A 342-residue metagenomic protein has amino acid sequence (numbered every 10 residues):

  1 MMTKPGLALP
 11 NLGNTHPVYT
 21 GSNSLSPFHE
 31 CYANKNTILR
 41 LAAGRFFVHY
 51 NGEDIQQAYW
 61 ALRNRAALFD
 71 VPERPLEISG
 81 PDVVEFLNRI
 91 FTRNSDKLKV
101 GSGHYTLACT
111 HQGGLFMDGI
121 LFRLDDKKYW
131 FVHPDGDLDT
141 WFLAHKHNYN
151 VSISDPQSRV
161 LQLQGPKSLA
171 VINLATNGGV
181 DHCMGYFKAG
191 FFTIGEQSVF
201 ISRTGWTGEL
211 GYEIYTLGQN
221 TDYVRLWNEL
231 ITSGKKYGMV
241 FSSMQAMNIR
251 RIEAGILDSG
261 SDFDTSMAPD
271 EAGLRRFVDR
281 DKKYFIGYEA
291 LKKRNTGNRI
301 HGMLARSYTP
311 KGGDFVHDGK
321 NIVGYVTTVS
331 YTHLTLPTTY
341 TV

Functional and structural regions predicted by a protein language model:
M2-C109, G114: Acidic, proline/glycine-enriched N-terminal capping motif
M2-K35, R40-A43, F47-Y50, F122-L334 (+1 more regions): Conserved, structured C-terminal
I55-N64, A108-D118, K146-N148, I194-I201 (+1 more regions): Short amphipathic beta-strand starts and helix->beta connectors
D70, D82, M117-D118, D137 (+1 more regions): Acidic side chains
N94-A144: Well-ordered mid-protein domain cores that form the structural environment of catalytic cofactors
